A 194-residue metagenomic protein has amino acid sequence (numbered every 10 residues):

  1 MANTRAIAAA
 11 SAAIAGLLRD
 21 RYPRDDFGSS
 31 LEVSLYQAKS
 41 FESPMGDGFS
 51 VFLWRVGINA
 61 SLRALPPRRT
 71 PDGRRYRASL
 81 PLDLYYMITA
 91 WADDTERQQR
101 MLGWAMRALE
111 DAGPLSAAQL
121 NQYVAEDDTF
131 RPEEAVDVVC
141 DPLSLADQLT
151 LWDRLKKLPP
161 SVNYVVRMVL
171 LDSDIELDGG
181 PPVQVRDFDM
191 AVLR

Functional and structural regions predicted by a protein language model:
M1-A2, T89-R97, L170: A generic structural motif
M1-P66, Y123-E126: Small/polar-rich, solvent-exposed N-terminal microdomains that initiate assembly or binding
G16, D20, G103-P114: Short, intrinsically disordered, mixed-charge
S43-P44, G73-P81, R154-L158: Short glycine/proline-enriched loop/turn "hinge" motifs that connect secondary-structure elements and lie
S50-W91: Active-site-adjacent structural patch at catalytic or cofactor/ligand-binding sites
L65-T70, Q98-M106, L120-Y123: "Short basic amphipathic alpha-helical interaction patches in structured regions
R75-S79, S116-A117, G180-R194: Short, cationic low-complexity segments
R100, D111-R167: Acidic-leaning, charged glycine-interspersed low-complexity segments
